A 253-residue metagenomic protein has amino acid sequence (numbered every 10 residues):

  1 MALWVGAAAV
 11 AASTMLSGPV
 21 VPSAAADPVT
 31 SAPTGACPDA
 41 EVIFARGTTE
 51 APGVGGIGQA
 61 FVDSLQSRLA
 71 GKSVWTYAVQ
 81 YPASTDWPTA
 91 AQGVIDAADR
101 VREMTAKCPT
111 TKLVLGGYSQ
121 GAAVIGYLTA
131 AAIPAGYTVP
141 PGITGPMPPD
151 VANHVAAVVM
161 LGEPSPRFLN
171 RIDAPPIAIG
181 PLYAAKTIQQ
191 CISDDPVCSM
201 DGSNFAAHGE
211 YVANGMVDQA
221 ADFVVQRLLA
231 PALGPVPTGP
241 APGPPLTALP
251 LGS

Functional and structural regions predicted by a protein language model:
M1-A9: N-terminal export and membrane-targeting signals
A9-G18, A123, Y127, A221: Hydrophobic alpha-helical membrane segments, chiefly transmembrane helices and signal peptide h-regions, characterized
A11-T34, G136: C-terminal region of N-terminal signal peptides and the immediate post-cleavage residues of exported proteins
V29-K112, Q190-V217, A221, Q226 (+1 more regions): Active-site catalytic motif of lipid deacylating hydrolases and related acyltransferases
E41, A156-V159, K186-I188: Structural motif
V94-L182: Serine-dependent carboxylesterase/thioesterase catalytic core of lipase-like alpha/beta-hydrolase/SGNH enzymes
P175-D195: Surface-exposed loop and adjacent secondary-structure segments within mature catalytic domains
